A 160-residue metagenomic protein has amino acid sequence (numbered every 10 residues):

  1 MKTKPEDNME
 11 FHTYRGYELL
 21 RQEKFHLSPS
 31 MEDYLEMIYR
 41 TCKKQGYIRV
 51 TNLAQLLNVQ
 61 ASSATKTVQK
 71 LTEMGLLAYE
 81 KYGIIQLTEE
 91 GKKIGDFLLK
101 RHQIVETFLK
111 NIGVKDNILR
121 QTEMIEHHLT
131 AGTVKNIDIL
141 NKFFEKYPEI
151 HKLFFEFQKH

Functional and structural regions predicted by a protein language model:
M1-H26: N-terminal leader segment of winged-helix/HTH proteins
P5-D7, M124-H160: C-terminal regulatory/oligomerization modules of transcriptional regulators
E18, Q22-V59: N-terminal helix-turn-helix DNA-binding core of bacterial DNA-binding proteins
R21-E23, L57, E89-I94, E106-T107: A ubiquitous short alpha-helical element
L27-M31, Y47-I48, S63-K66, K70 (+2 more regions): Short glycine/proline-centered loop/turn elements that form peptide/ligand docking sites
V50-Y82, E89: Canonical helix-turn-helix DNA-binding module
G83-H102: Basic, amphipathic "hinge/linker" alpha-helix immediately C-terminal to the N-terminal HTH DNA-binding motif
F97-G113, N117-M124, H128, G132: Short, solvent-exposed amphipathic helices
